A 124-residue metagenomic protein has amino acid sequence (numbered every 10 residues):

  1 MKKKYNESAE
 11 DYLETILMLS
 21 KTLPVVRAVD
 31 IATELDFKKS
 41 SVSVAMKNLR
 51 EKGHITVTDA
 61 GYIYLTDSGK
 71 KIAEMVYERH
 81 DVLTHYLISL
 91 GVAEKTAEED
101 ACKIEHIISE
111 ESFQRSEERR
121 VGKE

Functional and structural regions predicted by a protein language model:
K3-F37: N-terminal helix-turn-helix DNA-binding core of bacterial DNA-binding proteins
E14, V44, E99: DNA-binding alpha-helical recognition surfaces that contact promoter or target DNA
A28-D59: Canonical helix-turn-helix DNA-binding module
G61-R79: Basic, amphipathic "hinge/linker" alpha-helix immediately C-terminal to the N-terminal HTH DNA-binding motif
S68, V82-Y86, E99-K103: A general alpha-helix detector
A73-E94: Short, amphipathic alpha-helical interaction segments positioned at domain boundaries
L90-T96, D100-E117: Non-DNA-binding regulatory cores of transcription-related proteins, predominantly C-terminal effector-binding
E118-E124: Conserved small/polar residues in nucleotide/adenosyl-binding loops
